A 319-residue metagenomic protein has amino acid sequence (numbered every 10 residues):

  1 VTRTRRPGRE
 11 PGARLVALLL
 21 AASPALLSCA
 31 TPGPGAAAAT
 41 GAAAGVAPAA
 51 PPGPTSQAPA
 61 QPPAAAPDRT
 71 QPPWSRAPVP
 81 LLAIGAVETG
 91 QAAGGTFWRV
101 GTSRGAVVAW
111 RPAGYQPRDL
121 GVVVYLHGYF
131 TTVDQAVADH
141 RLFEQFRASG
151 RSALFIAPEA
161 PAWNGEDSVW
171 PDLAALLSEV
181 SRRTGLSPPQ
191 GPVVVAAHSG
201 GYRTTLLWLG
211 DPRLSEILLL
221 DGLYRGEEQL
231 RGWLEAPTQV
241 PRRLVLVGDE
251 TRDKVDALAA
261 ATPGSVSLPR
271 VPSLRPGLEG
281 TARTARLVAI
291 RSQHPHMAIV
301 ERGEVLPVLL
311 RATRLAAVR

Functional and structural regions predicted by a protein language model:
R3-V16: Bacterial N-terminal signal peptides that target proteins for export
V16-L26: Bacterial N-terminal signal peptides
C29-G45, A49-V122, A153, L274-R275: A domain-start/cap signature at the N-terminus of enzymes
V122, L126-E179: Active-site machinery of serine-nucleophile hydrolases
A136-F146, D172, G226-A236, S273-R275: Alpha-helical scaffolding within the catalytic cores of extracellular/periplasmic polymer-degrading hydrolases
D167-S199: Gly/Ser-rich "nucleophile elbow"/oxyanion-hole loop immediately N-terminal to the catalytic nucleophile in hydrolases
G191-A236: Primarily recognizes the serine-hydrolase "nucleophile elbow" in alpha/beta-hydrolase and SGNH/GDSL folds
D249-A257, P263-R319: C-terminal catalytic histidine-bearing segment of alpha/beta-hydrolase fold enzymes
